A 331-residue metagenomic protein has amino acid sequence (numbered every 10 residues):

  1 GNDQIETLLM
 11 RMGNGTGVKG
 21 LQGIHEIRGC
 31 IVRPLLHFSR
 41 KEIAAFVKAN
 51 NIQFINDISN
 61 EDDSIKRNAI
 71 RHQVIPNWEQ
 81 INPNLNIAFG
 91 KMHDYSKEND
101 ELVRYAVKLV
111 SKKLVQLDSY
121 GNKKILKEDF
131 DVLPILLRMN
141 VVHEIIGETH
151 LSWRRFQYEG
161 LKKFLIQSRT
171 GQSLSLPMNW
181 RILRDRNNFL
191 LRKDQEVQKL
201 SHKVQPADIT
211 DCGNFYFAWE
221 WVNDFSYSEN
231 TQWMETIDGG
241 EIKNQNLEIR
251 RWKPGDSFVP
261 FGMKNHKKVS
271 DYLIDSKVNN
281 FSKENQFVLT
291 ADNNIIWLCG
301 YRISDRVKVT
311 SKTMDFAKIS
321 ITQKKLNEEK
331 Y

Functional and structural regions predicted by a protein language model:
N2-M92, S96, S111-K112, S119-F130: Catalytic subdomain that performs nucleotidyl-dependent activation
E26-R28, G90-Y331: AMP-forming adenylation/ATP pyrophosphatase catalytic core
